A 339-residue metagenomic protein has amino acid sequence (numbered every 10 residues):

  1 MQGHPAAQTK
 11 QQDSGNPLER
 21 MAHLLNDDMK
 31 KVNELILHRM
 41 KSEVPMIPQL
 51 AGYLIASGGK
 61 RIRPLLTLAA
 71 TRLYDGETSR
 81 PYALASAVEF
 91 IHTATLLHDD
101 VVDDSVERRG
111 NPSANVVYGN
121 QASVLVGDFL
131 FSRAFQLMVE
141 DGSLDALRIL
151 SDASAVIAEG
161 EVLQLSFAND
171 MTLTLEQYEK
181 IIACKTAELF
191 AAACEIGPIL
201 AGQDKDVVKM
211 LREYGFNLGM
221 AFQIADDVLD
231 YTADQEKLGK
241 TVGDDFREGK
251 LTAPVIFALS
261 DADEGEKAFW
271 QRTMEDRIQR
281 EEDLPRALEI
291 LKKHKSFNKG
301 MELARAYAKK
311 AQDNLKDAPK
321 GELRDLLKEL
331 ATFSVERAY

Functional and structural regions predicted by a protein language model:
M1-Y339: All-alpha prenyltransferase/terpene-synthase fold signal
